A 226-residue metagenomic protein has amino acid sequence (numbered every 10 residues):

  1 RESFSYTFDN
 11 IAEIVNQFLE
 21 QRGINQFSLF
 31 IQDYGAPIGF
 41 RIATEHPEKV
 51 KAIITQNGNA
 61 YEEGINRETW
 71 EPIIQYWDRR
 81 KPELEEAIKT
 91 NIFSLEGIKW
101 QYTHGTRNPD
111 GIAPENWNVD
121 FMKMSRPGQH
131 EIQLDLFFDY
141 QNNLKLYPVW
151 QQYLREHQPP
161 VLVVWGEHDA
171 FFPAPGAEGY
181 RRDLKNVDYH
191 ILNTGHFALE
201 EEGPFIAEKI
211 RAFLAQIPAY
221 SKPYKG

Functional and structural regions predicted by a protein language model:
R1-F30, Y34-I191, F205, R211-A212 (+1 more regions): Flexible "cap/lid" subdomain of the alpha/beta-hydrolase fold that forms the substrate-access gate
T194-A207: Catalytic histidine-centered segment of alpha/beta-hydrolase-like enzymes
I217-G226: Alpha/beta-hydrolase-fold serine-hydrolase catalytic core, especially in secreted/extracellular enzymes
